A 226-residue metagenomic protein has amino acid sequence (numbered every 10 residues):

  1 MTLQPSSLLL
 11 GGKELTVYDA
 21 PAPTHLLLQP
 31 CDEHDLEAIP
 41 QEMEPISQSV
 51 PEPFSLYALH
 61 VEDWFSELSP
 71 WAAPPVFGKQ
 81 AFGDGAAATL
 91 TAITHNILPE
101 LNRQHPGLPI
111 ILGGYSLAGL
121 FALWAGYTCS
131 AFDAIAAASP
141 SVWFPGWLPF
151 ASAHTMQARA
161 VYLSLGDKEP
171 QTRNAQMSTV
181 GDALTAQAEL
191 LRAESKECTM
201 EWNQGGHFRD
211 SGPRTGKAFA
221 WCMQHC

Functional and structural regions predicted by a protein language model:
M1-D19: N-terminal cap/lid segment of alpha/beta-hydrolase-fold proteins
K13-E14, Y18-Q104: Serine-hydrolase catalytic machinery in alpha/beta-hydrolase-like enzymes
L59-D63, P140, G205: Active-site loop/turn elements of alpha/beta-hydrolase fold enzymes, especially the short glycine-/histidine-rich
G113-A118, A122: Gly/Ala-rich beta-loop-alpha elbow adjacent to hydrolase catalytic centers
W124-A134: Conserved hydrolase catalytic core segment
A136-A138: A short, hydrophobic beta-strand element of the alpha/beta-hydrolase
V142-C222: The feature captures the conserved acid-bearing segment of alpha/beta-hydrolase catalytic domains
